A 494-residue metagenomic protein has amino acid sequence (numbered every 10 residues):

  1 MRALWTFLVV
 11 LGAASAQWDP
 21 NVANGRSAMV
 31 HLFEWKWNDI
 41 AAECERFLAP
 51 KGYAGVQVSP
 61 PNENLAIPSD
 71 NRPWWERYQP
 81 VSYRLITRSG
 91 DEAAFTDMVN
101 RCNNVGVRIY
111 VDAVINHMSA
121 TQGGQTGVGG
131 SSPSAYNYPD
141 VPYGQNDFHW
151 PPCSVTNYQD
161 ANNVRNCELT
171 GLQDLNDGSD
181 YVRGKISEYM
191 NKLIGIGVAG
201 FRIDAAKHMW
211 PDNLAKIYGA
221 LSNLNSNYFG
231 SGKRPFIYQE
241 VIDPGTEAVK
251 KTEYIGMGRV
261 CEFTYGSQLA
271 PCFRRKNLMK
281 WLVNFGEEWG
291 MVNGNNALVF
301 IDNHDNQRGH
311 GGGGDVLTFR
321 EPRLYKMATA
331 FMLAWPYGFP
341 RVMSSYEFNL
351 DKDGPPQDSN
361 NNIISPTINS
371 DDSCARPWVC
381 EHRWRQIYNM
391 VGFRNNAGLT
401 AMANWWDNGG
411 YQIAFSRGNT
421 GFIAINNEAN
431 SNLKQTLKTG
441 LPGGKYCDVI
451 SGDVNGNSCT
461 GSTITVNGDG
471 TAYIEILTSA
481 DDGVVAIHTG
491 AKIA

Functional and structural regions predicted by a protein language model:
M1-L8: Classical eukaryotic N-terminal signal peptides for Sec-dependent ER targeting/secretion, especially the positively
V10-A13, Q17-A28, E43-A49, Y53 (+6 more regions): Active-site-proximal helices and loops of the catalytic beta/alpha 8
Q17-W37, T170-D174: Boundary/entry segment of secreted carbohydrate-active catalytic domains
T126-L172: Core domains of carbohydrate- and sulfate-ester-processing enzymes
V164-G178, I196-G197, G309-H310: Short glycine/proline-rich turn/loop motifs
D177-Y189: Alpha-helical scaffold elements lining the catalytic groove of polysaccharide deacetylases
